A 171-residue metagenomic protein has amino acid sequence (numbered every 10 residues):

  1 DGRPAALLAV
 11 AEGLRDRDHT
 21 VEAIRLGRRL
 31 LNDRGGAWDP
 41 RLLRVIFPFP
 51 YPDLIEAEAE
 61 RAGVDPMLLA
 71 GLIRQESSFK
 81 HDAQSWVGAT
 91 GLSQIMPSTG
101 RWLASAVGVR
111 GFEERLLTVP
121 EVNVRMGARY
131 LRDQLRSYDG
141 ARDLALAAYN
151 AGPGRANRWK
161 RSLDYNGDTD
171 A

Functional and structural regions predicted by a protein language model:
D1-A171: Catalytic glycan-binding domains that act on GlcNAc-containing polysaccharides
